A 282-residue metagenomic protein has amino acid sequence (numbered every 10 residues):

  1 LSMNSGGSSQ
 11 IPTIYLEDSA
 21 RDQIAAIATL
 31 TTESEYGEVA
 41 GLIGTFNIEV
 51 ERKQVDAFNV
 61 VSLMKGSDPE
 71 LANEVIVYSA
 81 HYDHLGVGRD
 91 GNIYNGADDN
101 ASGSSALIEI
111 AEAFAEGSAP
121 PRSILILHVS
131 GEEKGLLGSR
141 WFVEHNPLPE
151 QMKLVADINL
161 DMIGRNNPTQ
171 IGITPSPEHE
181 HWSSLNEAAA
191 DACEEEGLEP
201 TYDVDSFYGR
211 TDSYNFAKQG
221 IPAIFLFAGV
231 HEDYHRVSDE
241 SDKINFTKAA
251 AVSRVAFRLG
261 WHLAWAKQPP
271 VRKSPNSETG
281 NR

Functional and structural regions predicted by a protein language model:
S2-G96, E112, E116, P121 (+1 more regions): Soluble metallo-hydrolase cores and metallopeptidase-like ectodomains found primarily in the secretory/periplasmic
S2-N4, S9-T29, A119, V129-H231: Metal-dependent peptidase/peptidase-like ectodomains
L16, E112, E116, E232-R282: His/Asp/Glu-rich mid-to-C-terminal helical/loop segments that flank catalytic regions of hydrolases
V75-S79, P121-S130, A156-I158, R272-P275: Beta-strand segments within the central parallel beta-sheet cores of soluble alpha/beta enzyme folds
V87-Y94, P168-I171, R236-D239: Short acidic, glycine/proline-rich loop/turn micro-motifs
A97-I110: Active-site alpha-helical elements of protease catalytic centers
R122, L198-S206, K267-P275: Surface-exposed patches in mature extracellular/periplasmic domains of secreted proteins
